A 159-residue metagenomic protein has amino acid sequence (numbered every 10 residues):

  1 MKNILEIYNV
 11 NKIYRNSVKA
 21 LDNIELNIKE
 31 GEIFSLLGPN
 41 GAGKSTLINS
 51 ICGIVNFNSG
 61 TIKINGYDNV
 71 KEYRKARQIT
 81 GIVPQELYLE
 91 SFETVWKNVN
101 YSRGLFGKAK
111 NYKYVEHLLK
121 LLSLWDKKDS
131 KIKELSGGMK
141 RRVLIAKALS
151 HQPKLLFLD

Functional and structural regions predicted by a protein language model:
M1-I7, N11-N23, E72-Y73: A short, flexible loop at the N-terminus of ABC-type nucleotide-binding domains that lies
P39-G43: Walker A (P-loop) phosphate-binding loop of ABC-type ATPase nucleotide-binding domains
G60-D68, K75-A76: Conserved ABC transporter NBD signature motif
N100, G104-K127: Conserved ABC ATPase "signature" region
K131-L135: Conserved ABC ATPase signature
Q152: Conserved catalytic motifs of ABC-family nucleotide-binding domains
L156-D159: Catalytic Walker B motif of ABC-type/P-loop ATPase nucleotide-binding domains
